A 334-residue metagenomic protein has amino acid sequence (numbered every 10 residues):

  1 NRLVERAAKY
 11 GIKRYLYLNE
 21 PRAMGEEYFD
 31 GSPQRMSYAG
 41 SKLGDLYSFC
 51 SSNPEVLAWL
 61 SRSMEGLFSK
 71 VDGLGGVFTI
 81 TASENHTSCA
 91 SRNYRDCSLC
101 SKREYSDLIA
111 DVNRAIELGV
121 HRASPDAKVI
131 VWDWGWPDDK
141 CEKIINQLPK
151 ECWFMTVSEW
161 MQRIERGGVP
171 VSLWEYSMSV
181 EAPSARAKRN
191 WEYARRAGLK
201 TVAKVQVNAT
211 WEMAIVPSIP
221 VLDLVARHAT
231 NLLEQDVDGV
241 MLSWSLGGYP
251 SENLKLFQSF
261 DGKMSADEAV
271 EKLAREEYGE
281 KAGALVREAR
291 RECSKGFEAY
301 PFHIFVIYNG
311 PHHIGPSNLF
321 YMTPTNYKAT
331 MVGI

Functional and structural regions predicted by a protein language model:
N1, K42-S51, S91-S106, V171-E181: Glycine-rich tight-turn/loop motif centered on a GG-T
N1, R22-G44, S88-C100, I145-W153 (+2 more regions): Aromatic- and acidic-residue-enriched segments that line the glycan-binding/catalytic groove of carbohydrate-active
N1-Y10, E26-G31, K42, S52-W59 (+2 more regions): Aromatic- and glycine-enriched glycan-recognition loops and surfaces that form the carbohydrate-binding subsites
R2-L16, S48-T81, D111-G119, L232-Q235 (+1 more regions): An active-site-proximal structural segment forming one wall of the substrate-binding cleft that immediately precedes
Y15-G66, K200-V202, L222-T230: Active-site-adjacent "subsite" loops/lids of carbohydrate-active enzymes
L18-A23, I80-E84, G135, S243-L246: Short, solvent-exposed turn/loop segments enriched in Gly/Ser/Thr/Pro and often Arg
E20, D45, L60-K102, F297 (+1 more regions): Active-site groove signature of glycoside hydrolases
S69, K102-I334: Substrate-binding groove of N-acetylhexosamine-processing glycoside hydrolases
